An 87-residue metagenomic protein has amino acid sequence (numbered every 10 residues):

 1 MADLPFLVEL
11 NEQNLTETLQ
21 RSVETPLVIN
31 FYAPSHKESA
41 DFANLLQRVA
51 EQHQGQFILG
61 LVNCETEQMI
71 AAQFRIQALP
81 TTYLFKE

Functional and structural regions predicted by a protein language model:
M1-L27: N-terminal leader/targeting and pre-domain segments
L7-E12, F31-A33, A43, Q47-M69 (+1 more regions): Thiol-based oxidoreductase modules, predominantly thioredoxin-like and allied folds used for disulfide exchange
E17-L19, A50, Q73: Beta-strand elements of modular eukaryotic interaction domains
Q20-T25, F42-L45, T81-L84: Short amphipathic alpha-helical segments, especially helix-boundary/capping motifs
P26-L27, Q68, Q73-K86: Structural micro-motif
H36-S39: Hydrophobic heptad-repeat coiled-coil signature
